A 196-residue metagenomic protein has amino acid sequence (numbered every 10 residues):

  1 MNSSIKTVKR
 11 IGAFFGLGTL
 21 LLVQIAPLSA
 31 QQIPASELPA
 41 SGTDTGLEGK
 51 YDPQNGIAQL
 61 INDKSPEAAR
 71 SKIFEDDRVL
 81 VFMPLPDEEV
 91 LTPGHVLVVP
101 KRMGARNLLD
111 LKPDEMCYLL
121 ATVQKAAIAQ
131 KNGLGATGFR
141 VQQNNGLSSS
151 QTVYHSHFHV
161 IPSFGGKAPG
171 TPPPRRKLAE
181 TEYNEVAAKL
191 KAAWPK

Functional and structural regions predicted by a protein language model:
S3-F15: Bacterial N-terminal signal peptides that target proteins for export
S4-T7, L22, E185: Detector for intrinsically disordered, low-structure N-terminal pre-sequences
T7, G18-T19, S29: Prokaryotic Sec-type signal peptides and long signal-anchor helices with extended Leu/Ile/Val-rich h-regions
A13-Q24: Bacterial N-terminal signal peptides
L28-K196: HIT superfamily nucleotide-processing domains
